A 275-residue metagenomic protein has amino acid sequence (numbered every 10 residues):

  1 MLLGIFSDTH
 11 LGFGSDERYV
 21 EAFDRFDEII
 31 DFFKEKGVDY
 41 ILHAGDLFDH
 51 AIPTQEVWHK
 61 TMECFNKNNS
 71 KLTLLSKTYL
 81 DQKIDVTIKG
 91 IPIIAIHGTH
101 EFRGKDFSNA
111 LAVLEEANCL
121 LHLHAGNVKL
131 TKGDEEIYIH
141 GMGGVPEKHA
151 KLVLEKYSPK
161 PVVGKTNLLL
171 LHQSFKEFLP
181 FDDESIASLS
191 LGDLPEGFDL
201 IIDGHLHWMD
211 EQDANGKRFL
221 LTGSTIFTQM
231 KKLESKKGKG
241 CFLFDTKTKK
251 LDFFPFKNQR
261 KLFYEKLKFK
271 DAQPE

Functional and structural regions predicted by a protein language model:
M1-G4: Extreme N-terminal starter segment of soluble prokaryotic enzymes
S7, G45: Active-site beta-alpha turn of Rossmann-fold NAD(P)-dependent dehydrogenases/reductases
H10, F48-D49: A short, conserved beta-strand element in the Rossmann-like catalytic core that flanks the donor/metal-binding loop
H10-F23: Acidic/histidine-rich helix-loop elements that form or flank divalent-metal/phosphate-binding sites at the catalytic
G14-E17, L114, Y138-G143, L262-E275: Acidic/glycine-enriched edge-of-secondary-structure segments
R25-G37: A short, N-terminal amphipathic alpha-helix
K34, Y40, D49-K232, K236-G238: His/Asp/Glu-rich metal-coordinating catalytic cores of metallo-dependent phosphodiesterases/hydrolases acting on
N127-K132, T222-E275: Binuclear metal-dependent phosphoesterase catalytic core
